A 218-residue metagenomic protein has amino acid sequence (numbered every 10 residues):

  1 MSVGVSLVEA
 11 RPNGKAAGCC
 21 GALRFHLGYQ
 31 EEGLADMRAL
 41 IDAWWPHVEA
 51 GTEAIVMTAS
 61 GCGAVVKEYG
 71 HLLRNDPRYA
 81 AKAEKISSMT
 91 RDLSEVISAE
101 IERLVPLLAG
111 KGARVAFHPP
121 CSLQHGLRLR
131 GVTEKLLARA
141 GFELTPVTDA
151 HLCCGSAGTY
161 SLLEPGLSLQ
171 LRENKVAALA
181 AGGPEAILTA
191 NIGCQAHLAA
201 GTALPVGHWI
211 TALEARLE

Functional and structural regions predicted by a protein language model:
M1-E218: Iron-sulfur cluster-binding electron-transfer modules in prokaryotic oxidoreductases
